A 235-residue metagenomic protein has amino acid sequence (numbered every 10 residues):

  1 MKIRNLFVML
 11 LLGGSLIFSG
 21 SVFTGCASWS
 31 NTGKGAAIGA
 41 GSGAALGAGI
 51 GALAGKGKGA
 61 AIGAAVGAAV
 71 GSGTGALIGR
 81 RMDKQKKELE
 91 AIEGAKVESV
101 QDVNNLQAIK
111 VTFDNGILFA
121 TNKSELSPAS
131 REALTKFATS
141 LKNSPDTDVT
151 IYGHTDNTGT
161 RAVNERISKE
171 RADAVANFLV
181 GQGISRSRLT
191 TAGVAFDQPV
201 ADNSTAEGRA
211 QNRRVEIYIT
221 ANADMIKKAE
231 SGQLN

Functional and structural regions predicted by a protein language model:
M1-L11: Bacterial Sec-dependent N-terminal signal peptides
L10-S21: Bacterial N-terminal signal peptides
S21, C26-A27: N-terminal Sec signal peptide cleavage junction
A27-E90: Short, low-complexity, glycine-enriched hydrophobic/amphipathic alpha-helices that associate with lipid bilayers
D83-K110, E230: Amphipathic, membrane-active segments
E93, N105-I109, F113-N115, N122 (+3 more regions): Envelope-exposed proteins and targeting segments
L118-Y152, V180, A210, I217-T220 (+1 more regions): Periplasmic peptidoglycan-binding/anchoring modules of Gram-negative envelope and division proteins
H154-K228: Periplasmic OmpA-like peptidoglycan-binding domain that tethers envelope proteins to the cell wall
